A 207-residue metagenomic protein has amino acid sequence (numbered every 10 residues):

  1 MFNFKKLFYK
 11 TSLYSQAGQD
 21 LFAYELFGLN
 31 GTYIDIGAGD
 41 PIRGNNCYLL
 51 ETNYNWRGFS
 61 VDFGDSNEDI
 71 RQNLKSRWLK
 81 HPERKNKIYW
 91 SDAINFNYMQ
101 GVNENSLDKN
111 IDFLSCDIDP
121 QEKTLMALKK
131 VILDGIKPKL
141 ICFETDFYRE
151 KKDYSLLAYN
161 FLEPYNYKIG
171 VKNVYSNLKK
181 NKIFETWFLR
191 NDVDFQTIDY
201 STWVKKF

Functional and structural regions predicted by a protein language model:
M1-Y14, F207: Membrane-proximal basic amphipathic "stem/tether" segments
F8, W90, D112-C116: Surface-exposed cleft-lining segments at the edges of enzyme active sites
Y9-M99: SAM cofactor-binding core of SAM-dependent methyltransferases, primarily the Rossmann-like beta-alpha-beta module
E25, N103, K129-I132: Short amphipathic alpha-helices and their capping/turn segments at secondary-structure boundaries
Y48-L49, W56-R57, K109-C116, P120-F207: Conserved acidic-Pro-Pro-aromatic motif
Q72, E104, L156, N160: Replace "anionic and nucleotidyl ligands
G101-L107: Conserved amphipathic alpha-helix within the SDR
